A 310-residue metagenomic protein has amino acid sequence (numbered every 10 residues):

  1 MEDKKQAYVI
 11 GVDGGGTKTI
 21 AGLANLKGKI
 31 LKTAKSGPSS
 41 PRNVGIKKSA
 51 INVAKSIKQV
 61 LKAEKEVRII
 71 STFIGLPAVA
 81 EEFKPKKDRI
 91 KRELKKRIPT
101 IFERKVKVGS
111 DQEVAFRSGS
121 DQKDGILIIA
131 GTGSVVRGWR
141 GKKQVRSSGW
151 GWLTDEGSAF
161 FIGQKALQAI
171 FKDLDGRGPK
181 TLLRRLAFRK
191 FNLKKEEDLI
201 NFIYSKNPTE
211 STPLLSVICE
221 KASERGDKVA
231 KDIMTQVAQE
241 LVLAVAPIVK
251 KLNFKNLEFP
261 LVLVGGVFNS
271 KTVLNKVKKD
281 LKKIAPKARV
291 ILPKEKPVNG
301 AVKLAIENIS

Functional and structural regions predicted by a protein language model:
M1-K5, R97-P99, E103-L127, K142-K143 (+1 more regions): Conserved phosphate-binding catalytic cores of ATP/NTP-utilizing and phosphoryl-transfer enzymes
M1-S71, S118-I126, Q168-S310: ATP-binding/phosphotransfer module of carbohydrate and carboxylate kinases, centering on a glycine-rich
T17, A78-A80, T132-V135: Short glycine-rich anion-binding loops that position phosphate/pyrophosphate groups of nucleotides and phosphorylated
I46-K47, K84-D88, A159-F160, L274-N275: Conserved strand-to-helix beginnings and helix N-cap segments that scaffold or border functional pockets
K58-I98, K105-K107, G119-S120: Short beta-strand-loop/turn "lid" adjacent to the catalytic site in phosphate-handling enzymes
K95-I101, K143-G151, D280-R289: Glycine/charged-rich beta-loop-alpha catalytic/anionic-binding loops adjacent to active sites
K105-V114, I129-A130, D155-E156, R289-N299: Active-site nucleophile and cofactor-binding loops and adjacent substrate-binding regions of central metabolic enzymes
Q122-R177: Glycine-rich phosphate-binding loop of actin/hexokinase-like ATP-binding domains
